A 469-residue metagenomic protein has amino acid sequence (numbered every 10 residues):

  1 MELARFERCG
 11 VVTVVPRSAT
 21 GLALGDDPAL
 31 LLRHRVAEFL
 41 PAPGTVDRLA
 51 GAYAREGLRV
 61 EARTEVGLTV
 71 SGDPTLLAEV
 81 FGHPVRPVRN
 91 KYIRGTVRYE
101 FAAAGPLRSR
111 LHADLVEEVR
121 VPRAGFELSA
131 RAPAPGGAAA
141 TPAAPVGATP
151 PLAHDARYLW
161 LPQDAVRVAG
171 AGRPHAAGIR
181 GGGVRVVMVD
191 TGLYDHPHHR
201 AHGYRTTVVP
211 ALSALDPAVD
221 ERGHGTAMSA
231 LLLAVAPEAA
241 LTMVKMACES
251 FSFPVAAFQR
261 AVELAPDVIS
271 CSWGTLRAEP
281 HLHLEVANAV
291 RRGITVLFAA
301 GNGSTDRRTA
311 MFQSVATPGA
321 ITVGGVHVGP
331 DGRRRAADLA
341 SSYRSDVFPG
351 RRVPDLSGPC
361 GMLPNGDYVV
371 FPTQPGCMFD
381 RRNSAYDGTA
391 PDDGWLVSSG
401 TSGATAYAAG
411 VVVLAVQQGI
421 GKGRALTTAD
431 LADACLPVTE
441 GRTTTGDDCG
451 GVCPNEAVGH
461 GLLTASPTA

Functional and structural regions predicted by a protein language model:
F6-A130: Inhibitory N-terminal propeptides of secreted protease zymogens
C9, E56-R59, G182-V186, P237-L241 (+4 more regions): Loop/turn elements at helix/coil->beta-strand transitions in domains of secreted/extracellular proteins
R94-G182: Protease zymogen maturation seam
P162-A214, L356: Acidic-leg catalytic submotif of subtilisin-like serine proteases
D190, V315-V413: Extracellular S/T/G-rich loop segment that most often corresponds to the catalytic His/Ser-adjacent loop
T191, P210-H281, G324, R424 (+2 more regions): Subtilisin-like peptidase catalytic core
T226-A227, M243-G319, P330, T389-Y407 (+1 more regions): Substrate-binding/access-modulating region of protease and related hydrolase catalytic domains
D267-S270, G394-W395, Q417-A469: C-terminal subdomain of the subtilisin-like protease fold in secreted/lumenal serine endopeptidases
